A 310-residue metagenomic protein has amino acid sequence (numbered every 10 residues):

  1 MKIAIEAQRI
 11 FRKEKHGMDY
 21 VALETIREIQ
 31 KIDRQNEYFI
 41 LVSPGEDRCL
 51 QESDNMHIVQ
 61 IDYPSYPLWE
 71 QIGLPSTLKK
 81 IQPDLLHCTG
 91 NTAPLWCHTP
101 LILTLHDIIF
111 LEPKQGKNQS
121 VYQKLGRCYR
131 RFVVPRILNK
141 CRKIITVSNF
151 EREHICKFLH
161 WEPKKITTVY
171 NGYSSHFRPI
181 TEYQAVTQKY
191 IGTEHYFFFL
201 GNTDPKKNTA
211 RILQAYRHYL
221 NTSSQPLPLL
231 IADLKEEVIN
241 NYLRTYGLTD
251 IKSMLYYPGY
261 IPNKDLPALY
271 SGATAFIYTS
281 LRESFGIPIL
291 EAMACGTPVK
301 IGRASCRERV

Functional and structural regions predicted by a protein language model:
M1-E308: Carbohydrate transferase catalytic cores enriched for Leloir-type hexosyltransferases
